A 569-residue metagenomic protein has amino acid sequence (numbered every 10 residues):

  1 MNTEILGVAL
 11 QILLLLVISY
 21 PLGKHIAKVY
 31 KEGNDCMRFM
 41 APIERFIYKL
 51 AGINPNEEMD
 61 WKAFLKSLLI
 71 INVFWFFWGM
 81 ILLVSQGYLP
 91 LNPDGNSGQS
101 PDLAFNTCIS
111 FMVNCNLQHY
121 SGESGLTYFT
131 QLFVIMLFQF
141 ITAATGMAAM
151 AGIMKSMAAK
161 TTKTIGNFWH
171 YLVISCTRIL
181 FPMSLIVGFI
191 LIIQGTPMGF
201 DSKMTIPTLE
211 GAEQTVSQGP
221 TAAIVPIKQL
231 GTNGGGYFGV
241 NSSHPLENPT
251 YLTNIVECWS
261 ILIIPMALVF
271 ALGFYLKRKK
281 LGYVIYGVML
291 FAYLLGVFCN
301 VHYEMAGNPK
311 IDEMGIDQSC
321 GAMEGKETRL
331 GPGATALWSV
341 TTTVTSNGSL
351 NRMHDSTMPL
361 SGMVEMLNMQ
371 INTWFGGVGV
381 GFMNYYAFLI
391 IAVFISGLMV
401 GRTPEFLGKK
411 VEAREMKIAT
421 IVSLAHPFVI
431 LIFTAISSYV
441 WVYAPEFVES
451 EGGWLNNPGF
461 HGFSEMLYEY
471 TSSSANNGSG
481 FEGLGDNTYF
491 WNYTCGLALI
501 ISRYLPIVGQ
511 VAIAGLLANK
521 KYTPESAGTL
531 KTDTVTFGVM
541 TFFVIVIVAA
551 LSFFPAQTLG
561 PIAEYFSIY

Functional and structural regions predicted by a protein language model:
M1-N106, T161-G166, H170, I174-P207 (+2 more regions): N-terminal alpha-helical transmembrane segments of multi-pass membrane transport and channel/translocase proteins
L22-N34, L82-P93, A159-T162, I190-M204 (+7 more regions): Juxtamembrane/interface segments at transmembrane-helix termini
K66-F76, F138-A148, E257-V269, G381-I395 (+3 more regions): Hydrophobic alpha-helical transmembrane segments
L68-L82, I174-P197, I261-I264, G273 (+4 more regions): Selective recognition of specific alpha-helical transmembrane segments in multi-pass small-molecule
P90-V134, P197-W259, D312-V380, V448-I501 (+1 more regions): P-loop potassium selectivity filter motif centered on the GYG triad
L126-F200, I255-G282: A conserved hydrophobic secondary-structure block that centers on an alpha-helix together with its immediately flanking
A271-L276, L398-E412, A512-D533: Alpha-helical transmembrane segments
A387-I391, S396, V400, I418-N457 (+3 more regions): C-terminal catalytic subdomain
